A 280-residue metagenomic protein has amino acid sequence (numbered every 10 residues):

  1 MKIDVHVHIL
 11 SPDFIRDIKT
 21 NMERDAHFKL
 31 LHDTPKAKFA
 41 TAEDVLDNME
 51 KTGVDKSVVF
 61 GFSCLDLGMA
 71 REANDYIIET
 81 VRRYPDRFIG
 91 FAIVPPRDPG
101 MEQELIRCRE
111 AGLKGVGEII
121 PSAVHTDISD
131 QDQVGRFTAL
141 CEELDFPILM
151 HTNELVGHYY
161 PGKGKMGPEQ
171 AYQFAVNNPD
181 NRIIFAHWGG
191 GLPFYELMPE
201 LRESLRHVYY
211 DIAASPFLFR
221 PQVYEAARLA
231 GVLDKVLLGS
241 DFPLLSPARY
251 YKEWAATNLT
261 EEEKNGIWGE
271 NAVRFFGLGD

Functional and structural regions predicted by a protein language model:
M1-V5, L10-K56, I106, E142 (+2 more regions): Mid-to-C-terminal alpha-helical segments outside catalytic/metal-binding sites
D4, V58-G61, I93, I184-H187 (+3 more regions): Short beta-strand segments
L10-D13, C64-L67, P96-G100, A123-V124 (+4 more regions): Active-site environment of divalent metal-dependent phosphoester hydrolases
F14-K19, R71, E104, P161-K163 (+4 more regions): Short aromatic-enriched loop/helix-cap "lid" or pocket-rim segments at secondary-structure transitions that line
A40-L46, N74-I78, G100-Q103, G167-Y172 (+2 more regions): Alpha-helical scaffolding within the catalytic cores of extracellular/periplasmic polymer-degrading hydrolases
M49, V81-P85, R109, A175-V176 (+2 more regions): N-terminal cationic-hydrophobic initiation segments that often serve targeting/anchoring roles
D55-K56, C64-V156, Y160: Active-site gating/metal-coordination segments in enzymes
K114-G115, I120, I128-L237: Catalytic pocket-lining loop regions of alpha/beta-barrel enzymes, especially the amidohydrolase/enolase/GH5 lineages
